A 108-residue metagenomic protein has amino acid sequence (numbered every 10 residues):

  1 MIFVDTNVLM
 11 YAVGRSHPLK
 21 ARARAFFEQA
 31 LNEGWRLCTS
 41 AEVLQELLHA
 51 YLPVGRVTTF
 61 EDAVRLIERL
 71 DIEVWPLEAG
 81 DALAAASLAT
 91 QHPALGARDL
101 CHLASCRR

Functional and structural regions predicted by a protein language model:
M1-T39, L52-R65: Short, well-structured N-terminal submotif of metal-dependent ribonuclease cores
L9, L44, A82: Short, solvent-exposed loop/turn segments at secondary-structure junctions
L31, E68, R107: Anion (oxyanion) recognition and catalysis
E33-G34, R69-L70, Q91: Structured helix-beta-strand junction loops
A41-E42, A79: Short secondary-structure boundary segments
A50, L66, L103: Short acidic/histidine-centered micro-motifs embedded in hydrophobic/aromatic stretches that mark compact functional
I72-R108: Active-site neighborhoods of divalent-metal-dependent phosphate/nucleic-acid chemistry enzymes
